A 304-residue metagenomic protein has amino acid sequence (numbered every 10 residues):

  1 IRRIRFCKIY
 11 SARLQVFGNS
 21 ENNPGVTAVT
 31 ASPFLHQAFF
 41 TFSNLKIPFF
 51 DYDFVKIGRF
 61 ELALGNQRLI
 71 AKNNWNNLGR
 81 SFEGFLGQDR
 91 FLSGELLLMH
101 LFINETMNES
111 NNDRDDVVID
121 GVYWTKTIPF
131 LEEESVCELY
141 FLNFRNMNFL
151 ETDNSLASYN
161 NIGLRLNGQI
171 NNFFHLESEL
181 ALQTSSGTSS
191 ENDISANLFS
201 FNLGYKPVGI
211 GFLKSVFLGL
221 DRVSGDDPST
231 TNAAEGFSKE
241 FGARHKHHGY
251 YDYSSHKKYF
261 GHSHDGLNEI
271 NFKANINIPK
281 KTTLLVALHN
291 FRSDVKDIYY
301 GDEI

Functional and structural regions predicted by a protein language model:
I1-D51, L64, R68-A71, S185-I194 (+1 more regions): Surface-exposed loop and membrane-interface regions of Gram-negative outer-membrane beta-barrel proteins
S20-P24, Q67-I70, E105-N108, M147-L150 (+4 more regions): Extracytoplasmic loops and strand-loop junctions of Gram-negative outer membrane beta-barrel proteins
A28-T30, W75-N77, H262-S263: Short Gly/Pro-enriched turn/cap motifs at secondary-structure boundaries
F49-V55, N73-T230, I270-F272, N277 (+3 more regions): Signature for the C-terminal beta-barrel architecture of outer-membrane proteins
G58: Small/polar (Gly/Ser/Thr/Ala-rich) solvent-exposed segments that form structured loops/beta-strands/short helices used
L64, I70-N74, L220-H245: Surface-exposed extracellular loop regions of Gram-negative outer-membrane beta-barrel proteins, predominantly
T231-G266: Flexible glycine-rich, low-complexity coil/linker segments exposed to the extracellular/periplasmic environment
